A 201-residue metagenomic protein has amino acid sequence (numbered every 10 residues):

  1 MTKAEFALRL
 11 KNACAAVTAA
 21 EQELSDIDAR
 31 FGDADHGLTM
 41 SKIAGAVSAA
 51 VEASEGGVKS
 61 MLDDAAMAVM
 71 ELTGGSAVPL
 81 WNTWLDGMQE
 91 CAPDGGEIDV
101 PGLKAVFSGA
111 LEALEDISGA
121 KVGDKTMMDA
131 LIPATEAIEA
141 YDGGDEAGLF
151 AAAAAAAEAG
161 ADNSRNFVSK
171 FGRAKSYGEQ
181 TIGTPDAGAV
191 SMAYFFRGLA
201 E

Functional and structural regions predicted by a protein language model:
M1-E201: N-terminal loops that bind phosphate or other acidic moieties and the adjacent beta-alpha structural core
